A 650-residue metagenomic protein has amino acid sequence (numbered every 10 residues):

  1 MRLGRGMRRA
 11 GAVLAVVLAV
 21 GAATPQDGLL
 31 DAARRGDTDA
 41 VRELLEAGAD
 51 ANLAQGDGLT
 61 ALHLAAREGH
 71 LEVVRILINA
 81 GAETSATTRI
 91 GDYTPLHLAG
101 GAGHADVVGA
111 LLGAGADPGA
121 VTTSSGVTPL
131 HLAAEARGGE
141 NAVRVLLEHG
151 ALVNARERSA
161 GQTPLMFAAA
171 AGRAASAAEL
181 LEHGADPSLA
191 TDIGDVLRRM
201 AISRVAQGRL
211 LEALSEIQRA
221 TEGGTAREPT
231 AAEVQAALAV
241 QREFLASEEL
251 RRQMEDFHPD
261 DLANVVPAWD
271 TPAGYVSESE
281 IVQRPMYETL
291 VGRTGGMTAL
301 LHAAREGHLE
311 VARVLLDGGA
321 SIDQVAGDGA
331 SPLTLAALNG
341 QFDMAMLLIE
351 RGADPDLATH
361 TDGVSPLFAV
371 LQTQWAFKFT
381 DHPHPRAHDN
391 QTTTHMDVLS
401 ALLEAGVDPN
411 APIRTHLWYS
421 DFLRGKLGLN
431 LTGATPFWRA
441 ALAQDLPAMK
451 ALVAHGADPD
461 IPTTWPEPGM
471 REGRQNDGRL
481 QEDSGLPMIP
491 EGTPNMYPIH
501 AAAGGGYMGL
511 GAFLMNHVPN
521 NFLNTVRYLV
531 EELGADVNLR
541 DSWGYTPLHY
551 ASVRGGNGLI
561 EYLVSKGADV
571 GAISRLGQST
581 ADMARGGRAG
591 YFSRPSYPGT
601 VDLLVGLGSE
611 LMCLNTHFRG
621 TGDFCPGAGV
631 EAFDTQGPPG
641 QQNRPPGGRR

Functional and structural regions predicted by a protein language model:
T24-L64, A299, A303, V311-V314 (+1 more regions): N-terminal segments that cap or nucleate solenoid repeat domains
D31-R35, L64-H70, L98-H104, L132-G139 (+15 more regions): Ankyrin repeat A-helix N-terminal signature
A40, E72-V73, D106-V107, G138-A142 (+9 more regions): Conserved ankyrin/ankyrin-like repeat signature
L45-D50, R75-E83, G109-D117, R144-L152 (+8 more regions): Ankyrin repeat domain, specifically the short helix-to-loop turn at the C-terminus of the second helix of each repeat
A51-A54, T84-T88, P118-T122, V153-E157 (+8 more regions): Ankyrin repeat boundary signal
G58, G91-D92, S125-G126, A160-G161 (+9 more regions): Start-of-repeat signature of ankyrin repeats
G126, T191-G208, A231, V240-L290 (+4 more regions): Acidic/polar low-complexity surface segments
V570-F624: Leucine-rich solenoid repeat scaffolds
